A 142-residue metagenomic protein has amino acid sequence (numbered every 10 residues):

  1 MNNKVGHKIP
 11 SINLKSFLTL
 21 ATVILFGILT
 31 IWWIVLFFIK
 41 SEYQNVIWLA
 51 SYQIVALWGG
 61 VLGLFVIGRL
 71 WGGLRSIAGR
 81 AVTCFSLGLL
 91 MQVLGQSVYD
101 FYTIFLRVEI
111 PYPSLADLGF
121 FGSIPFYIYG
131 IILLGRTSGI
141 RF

Functional and structural regions predicted by a protein language model:
N2-F142: Polytopic alpha-helical membrane-helix bundles and their juxtamembrane interface segments in multi-pass membrane
